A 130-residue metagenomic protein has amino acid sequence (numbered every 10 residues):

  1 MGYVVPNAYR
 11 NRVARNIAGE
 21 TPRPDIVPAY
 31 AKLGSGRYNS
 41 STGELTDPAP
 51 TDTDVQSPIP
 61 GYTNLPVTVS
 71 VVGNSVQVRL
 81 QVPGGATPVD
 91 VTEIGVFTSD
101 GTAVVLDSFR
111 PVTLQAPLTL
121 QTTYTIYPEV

Functional and structural regions predicted by a protein language model:
M1-V91, S99-V130: Small cysteine-rich, disulfide-bonded extracellular modules of the LU/uPAR three-finger superfamily and closely related
